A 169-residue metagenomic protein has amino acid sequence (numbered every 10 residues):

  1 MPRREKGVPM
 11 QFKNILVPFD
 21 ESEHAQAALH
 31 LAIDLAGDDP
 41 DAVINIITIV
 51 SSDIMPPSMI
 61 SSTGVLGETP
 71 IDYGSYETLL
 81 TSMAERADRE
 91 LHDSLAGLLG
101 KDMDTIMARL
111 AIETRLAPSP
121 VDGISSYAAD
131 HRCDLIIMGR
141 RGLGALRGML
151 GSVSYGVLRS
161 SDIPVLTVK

Functional and structural regions predicted by a protein language model:
P2-M10, S51, D93-L135: Structural beta-alpha unit
G7-Y76: Small/aliphatic-rich secondary-structure junction motif
N45-I47, A111-R115, L166: General small-molecule cofactor/ligand-binding pocket signal
T48, G139-R141, K169: Short secondary-structure boundary segments
I71-M83, L110: Short glycine/proline- and acidic residue-enriched helix-loop micro-motifs that form flexible lids or anion-recognition
L135-G156: Glycine-rich, Arg-bearing micro-motifs that act as flexible, cationic patches
S160-K169: Short, flexible loop segments at boundaries between secondary-structure elements
